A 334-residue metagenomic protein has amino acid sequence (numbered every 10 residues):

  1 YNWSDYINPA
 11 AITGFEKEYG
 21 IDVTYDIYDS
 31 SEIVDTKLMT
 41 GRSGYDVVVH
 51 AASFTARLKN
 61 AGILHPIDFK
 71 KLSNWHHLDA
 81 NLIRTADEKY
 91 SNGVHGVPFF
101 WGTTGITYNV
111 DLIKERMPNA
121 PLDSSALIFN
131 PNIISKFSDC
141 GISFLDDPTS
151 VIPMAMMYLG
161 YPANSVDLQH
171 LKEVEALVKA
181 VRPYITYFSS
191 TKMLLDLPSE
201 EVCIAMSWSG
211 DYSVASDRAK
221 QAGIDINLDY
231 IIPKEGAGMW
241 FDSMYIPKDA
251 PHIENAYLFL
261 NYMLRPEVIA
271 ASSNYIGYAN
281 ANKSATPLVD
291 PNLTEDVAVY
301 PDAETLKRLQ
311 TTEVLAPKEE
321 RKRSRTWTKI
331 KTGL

Functional and structural regions predicted by a protein language model:
Y1-L58: Early extracytoplasmic/lumenal segment of secretory-pathway proteins
M39, S43-V47, H65-V110: A structural signal for short loop-to-beta-strand junctions that line the ligand-binding cleft of periplasmic/secreted
K59-I67, T85-A86, S91-G93, Y184 (+2 more regions): Ligand-binding "clamshell"
H65-H76, A126, A222-G238, P247-A250: Short beta-strand->loop
T107-L112, M157-Y161, W240-H252, A271: A bilobed periplasmic-binding-protein/Venus flytrap-type ligand-binding module shared by bacterial periplasmic
S143-A155, L159-I231: Ligand-binding pocket segment of bilobal, Venus flytrap-like solute-binding proteins
L195, A303-L334: Conserved C-terminal helix/tail region of periplasmic/extracytoplasmic solute-binding proteins
P247-R308: Mature extracytoplasmic/periplasmic domains
